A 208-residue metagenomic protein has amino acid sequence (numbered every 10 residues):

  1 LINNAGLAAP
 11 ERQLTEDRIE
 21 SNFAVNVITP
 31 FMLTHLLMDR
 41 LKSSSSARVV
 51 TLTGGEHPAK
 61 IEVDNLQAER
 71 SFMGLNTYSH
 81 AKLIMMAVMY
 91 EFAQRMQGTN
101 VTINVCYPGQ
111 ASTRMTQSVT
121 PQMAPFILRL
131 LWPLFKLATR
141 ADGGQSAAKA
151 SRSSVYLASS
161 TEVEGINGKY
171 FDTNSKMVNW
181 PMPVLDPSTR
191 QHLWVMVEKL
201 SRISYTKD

Functional and structural regions predicted by a protein language model:
L1-P121, L200-D208: Rossmann-fold NAD(P)H-dependent dehydrogenase/reductase core
E11, N179-M182: A generic structural signal for short coil/turn motifs at secondary-structure boundaries
I28-F31, L83-A87, A148-R152, Q191 (+1 more regions): A structural signal for well-ordered alpha-helical segments within the folded catalytic domains of diverse enzymes
P58, F126, L130, L134 (+2 more regions): Non-catalytic terminal and boundary segments that flank Rossmann-like NAD(P)-dependent oxidoreductase
N65-F72, P125-P133, N174-V178: Short glycine/proline- and charge-enriched loop/turn segments that cap or connect secondary-structure elements
V105, L131-W180, P187-H192: C-terminal helical subdomain
S112-A138: A glycine/serine/threonine-rich, flexible loop-to-helix segment that serves as the NAD(P) cofactor-binding "lid"
